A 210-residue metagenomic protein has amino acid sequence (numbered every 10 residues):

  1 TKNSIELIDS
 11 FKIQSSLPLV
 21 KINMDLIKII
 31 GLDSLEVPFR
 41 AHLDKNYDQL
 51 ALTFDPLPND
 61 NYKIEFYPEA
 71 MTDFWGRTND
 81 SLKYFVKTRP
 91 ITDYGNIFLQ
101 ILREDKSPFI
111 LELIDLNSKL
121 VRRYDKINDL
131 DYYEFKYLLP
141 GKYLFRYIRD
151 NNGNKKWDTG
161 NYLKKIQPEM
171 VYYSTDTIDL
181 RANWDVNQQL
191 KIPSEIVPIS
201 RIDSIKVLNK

Functional and structural regions predicted by a protein language model:
T1-K210: N-terminal targeting or signal-anchor segments and their processing/structural boundaries
